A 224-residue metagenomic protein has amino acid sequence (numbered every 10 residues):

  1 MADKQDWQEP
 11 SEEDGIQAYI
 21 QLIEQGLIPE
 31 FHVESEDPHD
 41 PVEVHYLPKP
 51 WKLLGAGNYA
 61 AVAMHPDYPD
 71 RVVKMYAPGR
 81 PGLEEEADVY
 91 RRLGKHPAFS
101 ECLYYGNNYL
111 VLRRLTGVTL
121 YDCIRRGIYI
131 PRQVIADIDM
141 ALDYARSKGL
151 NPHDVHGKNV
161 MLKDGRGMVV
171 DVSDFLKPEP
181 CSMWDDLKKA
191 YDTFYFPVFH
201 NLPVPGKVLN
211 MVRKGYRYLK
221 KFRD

Functional and structural regions predicted by a protein language model:
E13-E85: ATP-binding glycine-rich loop module of kinase domains
G55, E101-Y105, P152-H153: Short beta-strand
R71, Y109-L110, G167-M168: Hydrophobic residues embedded in beta-strands of well-ordered beta-sheets
M75-A77, Y104, R114, D171: Residue-level recognition of conserved beta-strand positions in structured domain cores
P81-E86, Q133-I135, E179-P180: Active-site-adjacent loop/helix micro-motif of nuclease/hydrolase catalytic cores
R91-G94, A98-I135: Conserved structural core of kinase catalytic domains
Y121-G167: Conserved kinase catalytic-core helix
N151, D164-D224: C-lobe/activation-segment region of protein kinase-like
